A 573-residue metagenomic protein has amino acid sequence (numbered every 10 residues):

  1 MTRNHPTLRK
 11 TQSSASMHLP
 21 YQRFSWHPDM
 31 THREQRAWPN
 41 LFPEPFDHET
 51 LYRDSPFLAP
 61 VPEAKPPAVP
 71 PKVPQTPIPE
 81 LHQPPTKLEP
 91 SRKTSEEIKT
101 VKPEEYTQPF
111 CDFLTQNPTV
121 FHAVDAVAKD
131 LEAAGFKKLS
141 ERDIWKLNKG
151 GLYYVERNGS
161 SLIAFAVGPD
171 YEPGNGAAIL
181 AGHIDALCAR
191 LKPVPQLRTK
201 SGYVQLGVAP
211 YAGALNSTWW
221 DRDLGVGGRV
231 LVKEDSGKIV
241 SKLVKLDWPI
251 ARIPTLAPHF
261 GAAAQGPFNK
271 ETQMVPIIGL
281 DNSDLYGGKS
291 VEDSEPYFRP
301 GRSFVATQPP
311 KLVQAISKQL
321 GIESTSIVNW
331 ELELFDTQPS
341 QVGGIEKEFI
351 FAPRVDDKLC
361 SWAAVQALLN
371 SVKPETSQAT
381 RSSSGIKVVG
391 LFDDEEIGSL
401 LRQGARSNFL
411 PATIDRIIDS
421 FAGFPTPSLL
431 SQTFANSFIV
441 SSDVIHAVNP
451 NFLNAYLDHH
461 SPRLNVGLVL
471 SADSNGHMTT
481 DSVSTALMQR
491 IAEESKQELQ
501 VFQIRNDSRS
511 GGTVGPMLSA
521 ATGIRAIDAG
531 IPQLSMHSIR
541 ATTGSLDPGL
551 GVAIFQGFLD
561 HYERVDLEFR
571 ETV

Functional and structural regions predicted by a protein language model:
T2-V573: N-terminal hydrophobic/helix-forming segments and targeting peptides
